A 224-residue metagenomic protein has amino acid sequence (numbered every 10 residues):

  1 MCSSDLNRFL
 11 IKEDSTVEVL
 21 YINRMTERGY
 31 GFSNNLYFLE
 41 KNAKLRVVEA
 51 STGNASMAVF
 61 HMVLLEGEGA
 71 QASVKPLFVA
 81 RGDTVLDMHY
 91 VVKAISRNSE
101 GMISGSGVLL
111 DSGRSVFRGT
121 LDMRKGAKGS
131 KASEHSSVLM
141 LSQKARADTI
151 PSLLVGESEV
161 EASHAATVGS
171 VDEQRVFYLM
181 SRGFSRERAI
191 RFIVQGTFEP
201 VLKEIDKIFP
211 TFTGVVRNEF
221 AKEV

Functional and structural regions predicted by a protein language model:
M1-F177, S181-F184, P200-V224: Conserved beta-strand/loop scaffold segments within soluble protein domains that form the structured core and edges
F192-I193: Short alpha-helical scaffolding segments that buttress acidic/His motifs in well-ordered protein cores
